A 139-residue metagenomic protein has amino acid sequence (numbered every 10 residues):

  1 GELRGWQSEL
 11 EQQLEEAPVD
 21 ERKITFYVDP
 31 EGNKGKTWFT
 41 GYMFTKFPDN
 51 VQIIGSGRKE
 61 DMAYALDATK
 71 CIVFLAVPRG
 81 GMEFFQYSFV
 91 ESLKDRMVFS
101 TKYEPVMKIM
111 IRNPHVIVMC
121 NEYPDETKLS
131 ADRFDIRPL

Functional and structural regions predicted by a protein language model:
G1-K70, F74, P78, F85 (+2 more regions): P-loop NTPase catalytic core of nucleic-acid-dependent motor ATPases
R79-L139: Replace "adjacent to P-loop NTPase cores in ATP/GTP-dependent enzymes" with "adjacent to NTP-binding cores
